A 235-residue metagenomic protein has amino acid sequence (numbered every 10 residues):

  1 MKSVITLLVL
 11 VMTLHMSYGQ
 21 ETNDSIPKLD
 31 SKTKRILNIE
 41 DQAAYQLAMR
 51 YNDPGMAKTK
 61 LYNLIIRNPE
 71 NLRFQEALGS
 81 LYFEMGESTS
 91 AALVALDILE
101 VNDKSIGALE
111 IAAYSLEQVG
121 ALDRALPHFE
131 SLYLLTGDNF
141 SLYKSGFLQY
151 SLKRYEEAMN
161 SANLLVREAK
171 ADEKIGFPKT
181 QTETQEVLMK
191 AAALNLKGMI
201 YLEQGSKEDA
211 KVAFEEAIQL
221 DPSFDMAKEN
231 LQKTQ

Functional and structural regions predicted by a protein language model:
S17-R73: N-terminal leader/linker segments that initiate helical-solenoid repeat arrays
I39, R73, I106-G107, F140 (+3 more regions): Start-of-helix register in tetratricopeptide repeats
N63-L64, D97-I98, S131-L132, L165 (+1 more regions): Canonical positions in the second alpha-helix
P69, D103, T136-G137, K170 (+2 more regions): Short coil turns that delineate tetratricopeptide repeat
A77, I111, K144, P178 (+3 more regions): Canonical tetratricopeptide repeat
